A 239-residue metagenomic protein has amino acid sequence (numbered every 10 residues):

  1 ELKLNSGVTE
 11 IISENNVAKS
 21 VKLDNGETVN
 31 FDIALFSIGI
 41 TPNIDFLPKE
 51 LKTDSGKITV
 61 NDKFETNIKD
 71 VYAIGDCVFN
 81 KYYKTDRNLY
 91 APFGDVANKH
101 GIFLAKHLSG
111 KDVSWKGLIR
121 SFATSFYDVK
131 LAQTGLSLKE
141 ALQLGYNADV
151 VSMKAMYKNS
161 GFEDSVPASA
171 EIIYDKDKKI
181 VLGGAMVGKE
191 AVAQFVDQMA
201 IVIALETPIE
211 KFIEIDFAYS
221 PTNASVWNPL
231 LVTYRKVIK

Functional and structural regions predicted by a protein language model:
E1-S6, L136: N-terminal glycine-rich dinucleotide-binding loop that anchors FAD/FMN and/or NAD(P) in oxidoreductases
K3, Y72, D149-V151: General small-molecule cofactor/ligand-binding pocket signal
L4-V17: A conserved short coil-to-beta-strand element within the FAD-binding core of flavoproteins
A18, T66, F103, I180-V181: Hydrophobic "anchor" residues
D24-G26: Glycine-centered tight beta-turn/hairpin loop motif at sheet-sheet or coil-to-beta transitions
T28-F103: FAD-site-proximal beta/loop scaffold in flavoenzymes
V60, I74-S137, N223-K239: A conserved FAD-binding loop/helix module that cradles the flavin
K130-T134, L144-K239: Flexible, glycine-rich terminal cap/loop adjacent to redox cofactors in electron-transfer oxidoreductases
